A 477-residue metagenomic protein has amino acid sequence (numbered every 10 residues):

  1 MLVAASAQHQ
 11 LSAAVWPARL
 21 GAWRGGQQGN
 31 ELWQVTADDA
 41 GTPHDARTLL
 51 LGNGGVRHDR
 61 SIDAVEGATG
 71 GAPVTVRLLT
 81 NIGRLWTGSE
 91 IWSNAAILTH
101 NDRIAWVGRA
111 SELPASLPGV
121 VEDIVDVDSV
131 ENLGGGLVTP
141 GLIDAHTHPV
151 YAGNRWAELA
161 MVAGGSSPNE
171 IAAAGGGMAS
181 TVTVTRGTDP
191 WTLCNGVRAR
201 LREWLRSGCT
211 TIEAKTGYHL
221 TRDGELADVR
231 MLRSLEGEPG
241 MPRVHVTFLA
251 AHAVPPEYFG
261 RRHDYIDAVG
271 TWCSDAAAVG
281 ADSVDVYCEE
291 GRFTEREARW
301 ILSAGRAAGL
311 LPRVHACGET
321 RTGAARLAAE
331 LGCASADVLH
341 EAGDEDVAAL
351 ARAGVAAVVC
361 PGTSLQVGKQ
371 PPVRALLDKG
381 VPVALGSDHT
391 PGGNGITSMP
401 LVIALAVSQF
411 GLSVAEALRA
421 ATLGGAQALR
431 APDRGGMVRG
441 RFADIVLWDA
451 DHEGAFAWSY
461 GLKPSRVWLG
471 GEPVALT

Functional and structural regions predicted by a protein language model:
A4-A7, S12-A14, A18, A22 (+3 more regions): Short linear motifs in low-complexity or flexible loops
W16, L20, L49-G119: N-terminal metal-binding scaffold of metallo-dependent hydrolase/deaminase domains
L78, V121-N132, V246, V467: Conserved beta-strand scaffold positions in the cores of enzyme catalytic domains, especially in NTP/NDP-utilizing
I82, I97, D102, G135 (+12 more regions): Divalent metal-coordination and catalytic microenvironments
I124, L133-G196: Metal-associated gating/positioning segment near the N- to mid-region
G176-R198, R202, T210-T322: Metal-coordinating catalytic core of metallo-dependent amide/deamination hydrolases
L310-P312, G318-G436, W448-H452, P473-V474: Active-site-adjacent C-terminal substructures of enzyme catalytic domains
A421-L423, R439-T477: C-terminal cap of metal-dependent C-N hydrolases
